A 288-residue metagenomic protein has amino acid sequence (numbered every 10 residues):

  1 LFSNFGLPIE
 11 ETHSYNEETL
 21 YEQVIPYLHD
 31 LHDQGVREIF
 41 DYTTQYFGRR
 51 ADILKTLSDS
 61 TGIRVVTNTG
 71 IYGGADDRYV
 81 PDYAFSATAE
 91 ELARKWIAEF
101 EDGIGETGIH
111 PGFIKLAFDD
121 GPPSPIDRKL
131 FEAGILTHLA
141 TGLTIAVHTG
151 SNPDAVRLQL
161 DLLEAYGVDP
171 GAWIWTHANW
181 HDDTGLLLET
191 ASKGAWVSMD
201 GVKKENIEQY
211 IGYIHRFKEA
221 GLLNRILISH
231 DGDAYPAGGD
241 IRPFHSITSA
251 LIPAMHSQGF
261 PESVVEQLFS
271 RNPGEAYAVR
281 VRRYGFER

Functional and structural regions predicted by a protein language model:
L1-Y21, T69-E90, H110, H230-I252: Active-site gating loops and adjacent loop-to-helix segments of metal-dependent hydrolytic enzymes
F2-R64, E90-I109: Alpha-helical scaffold segments that flank or form the walls of functional sites
F5, A51, D77-Y79, A155-D161 (+4 more regions): Histidine/acidic-residue-rich catalytic or RNA/ligand-binding cores of hydrolases and nuclease-related proteins
I39, I71, H138, V197 (+3 more regions): Divalent metal-coordination and catalytic microenvironments
T56-D59, R64-T144, W196, G201-K204: Active-site gating/metal-coordination segments in enzymes
G62, T141-T144, E164-G171, E189-S198 (+1 more regions): Glycine-enriched alpha-helix->loop->beta-strand junction motifs that scaffold or abut catalytic
A146-H148, D200-G201, L222-I241: Short acidic/histidine-rich active-site segments
H245-R288: Mid-to-C-terminal alpha-helical segments outside catalytic/metal-binding sites
